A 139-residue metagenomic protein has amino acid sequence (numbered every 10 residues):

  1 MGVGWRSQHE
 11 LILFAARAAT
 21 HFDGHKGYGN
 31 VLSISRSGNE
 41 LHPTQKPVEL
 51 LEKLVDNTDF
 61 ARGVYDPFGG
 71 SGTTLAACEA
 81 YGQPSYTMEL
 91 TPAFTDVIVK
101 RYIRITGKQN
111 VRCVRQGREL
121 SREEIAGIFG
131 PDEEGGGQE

Functional and structural regions predicted by a protein language model:
M1-T95, E139: Core catalytic lobe of class I
V99-E139: S-adenosyl-L-methionine
